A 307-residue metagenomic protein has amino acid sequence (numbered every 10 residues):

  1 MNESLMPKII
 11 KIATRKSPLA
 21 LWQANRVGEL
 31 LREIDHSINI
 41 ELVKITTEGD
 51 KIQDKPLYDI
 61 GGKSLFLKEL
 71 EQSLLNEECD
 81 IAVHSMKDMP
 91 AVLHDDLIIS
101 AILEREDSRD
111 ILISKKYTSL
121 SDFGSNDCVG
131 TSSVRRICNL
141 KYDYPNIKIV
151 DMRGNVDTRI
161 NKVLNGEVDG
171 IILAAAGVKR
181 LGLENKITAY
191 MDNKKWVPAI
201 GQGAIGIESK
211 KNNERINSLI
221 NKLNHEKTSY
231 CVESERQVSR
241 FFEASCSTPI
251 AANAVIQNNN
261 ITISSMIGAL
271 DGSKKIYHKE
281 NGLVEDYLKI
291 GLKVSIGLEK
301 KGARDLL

Functional and structural regions predicted by a protein language model:
N2-Q53, D59-I60, I137, Y142-L307: Small-molecule-sensing regulatory modules
K55-I81: Short, structured active-site "lid" loops
F66, H84, I172-A174: Short beta-strand and adjacent tight-turn residues that come in two discontinuous sequence segments and form the edges
C79-V83, D169-G170: Short, Asp-centered acidic motifs that coordinate Mg2+ and/or phosphate in catalytic or ligand-binding sites
M86-K87, D95-I147: A conserved helix-loop-strand patch within extracytoplasmic ligand-binding domains of the periplasmic binding
M86-M89, A176-V178: Short glycine-rich anion-binding loops that position phosphate/pyrophosphate groups of nucleotides and phosphorylated
